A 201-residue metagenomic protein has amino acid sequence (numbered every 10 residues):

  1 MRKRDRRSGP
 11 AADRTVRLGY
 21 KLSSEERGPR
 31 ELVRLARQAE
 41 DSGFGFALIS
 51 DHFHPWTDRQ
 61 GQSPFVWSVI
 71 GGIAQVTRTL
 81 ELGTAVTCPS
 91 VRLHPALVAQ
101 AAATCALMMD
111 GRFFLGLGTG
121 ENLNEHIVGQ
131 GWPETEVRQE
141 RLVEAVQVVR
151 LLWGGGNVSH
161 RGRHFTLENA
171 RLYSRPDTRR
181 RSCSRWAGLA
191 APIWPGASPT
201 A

Functional and structural regions predicted by a protein language model:
M1-T84, R180: N-terminal beta1-alpha1-beta2 module of alpha/beta enzyme domains
R2-R14, A96-A201: Internal, glycine-rich beta/alpha segment that forms the wall or movable "lid" of small-molecule/cofactor binding
K21-E25, H52, T87-P89, G118-N122 (+1 more regions): Active-site beta-loop-alpha junctions enriched in small/polar residues
E26-R30, V91-P95, P192: Loop/helix-junction capping segments adjacent to catalytic residues or to phosphate/diphosphate-binding pockets
G28, W56, R92, N122-E125: Generic structural signal for helix capping and beta-alpha/helix-loop junctions
V33, W67, R92, A99 (+1 more regions): Glycine-rich phosphate-binding loop at the start of an alpha helix
D58-Q62, H94-A96, G129: Short, solvent-exposed loop/turn segments at secondary-structure boundaries
E81-H94: Structural motif corresponding to the early beta-alpha repeats
